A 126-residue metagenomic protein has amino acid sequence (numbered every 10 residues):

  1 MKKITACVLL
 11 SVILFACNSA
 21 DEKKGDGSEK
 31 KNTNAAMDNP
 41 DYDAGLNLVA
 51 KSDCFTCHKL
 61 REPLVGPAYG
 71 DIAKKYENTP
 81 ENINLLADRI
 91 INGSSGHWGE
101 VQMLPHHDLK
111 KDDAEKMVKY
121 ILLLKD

Functional and structural regions predicted by a protein language model:
M1-I4: Positively charged n-region of N-terminal signal peptides that target proteins for export
A6-L14: Bacterial N-terminal signal peptides
C17-D21: Bacterial signal peptide processing site
G25-V49: Electrostatic cytochrome c docking/interface patches
L46, K59-R89: Gly/Gly-Pro-rich "capping" loops immediately C-terminal to redox-active cysteine motifs in periplasmic/lumenal
K51-R61, M117: The canonical Cys-X-X-Cys-His
V65-K74, I91-V118: Axial heme c-ligation environment in periplasmic c-type cytochrome domains
K119-L124: Aromatic- and Gly/Pro-enriched helix-to-coil junctions and flexible linker segments
